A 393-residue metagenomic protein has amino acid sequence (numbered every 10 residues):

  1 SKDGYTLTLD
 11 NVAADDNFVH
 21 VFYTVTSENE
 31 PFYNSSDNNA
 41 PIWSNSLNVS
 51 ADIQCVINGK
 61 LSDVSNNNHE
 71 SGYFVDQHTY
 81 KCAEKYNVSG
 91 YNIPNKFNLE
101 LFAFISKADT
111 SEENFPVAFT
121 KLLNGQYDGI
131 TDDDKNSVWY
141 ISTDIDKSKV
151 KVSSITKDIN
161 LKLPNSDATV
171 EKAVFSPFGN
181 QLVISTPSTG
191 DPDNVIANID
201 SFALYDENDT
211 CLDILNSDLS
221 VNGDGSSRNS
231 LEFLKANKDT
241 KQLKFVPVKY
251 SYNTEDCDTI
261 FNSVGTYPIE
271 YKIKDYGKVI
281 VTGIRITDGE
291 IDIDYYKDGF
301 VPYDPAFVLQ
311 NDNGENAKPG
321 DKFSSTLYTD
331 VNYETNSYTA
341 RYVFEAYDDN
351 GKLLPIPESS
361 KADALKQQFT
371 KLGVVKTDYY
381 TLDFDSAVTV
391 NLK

Functional and structural regions predicted by a protein language model:
S1-K393: Alpha-helical, hydrophobic structural elements that either
